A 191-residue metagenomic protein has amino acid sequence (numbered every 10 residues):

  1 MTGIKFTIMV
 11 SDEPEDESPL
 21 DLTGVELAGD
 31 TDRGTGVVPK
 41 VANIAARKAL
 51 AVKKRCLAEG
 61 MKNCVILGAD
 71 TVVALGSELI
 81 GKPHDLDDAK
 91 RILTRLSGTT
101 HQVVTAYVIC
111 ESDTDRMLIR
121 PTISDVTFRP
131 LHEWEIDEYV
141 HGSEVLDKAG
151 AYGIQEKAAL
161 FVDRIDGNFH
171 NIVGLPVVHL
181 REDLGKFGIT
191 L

Functional and structural regions predicted by a protein language model:
M1-V10, K186-T190: N-terminal G-site helix/loop of the GST-like fold
K5, P14-E15, T99, G142: A short linear boundary/processing microfeature
V10-P19: Short, acidic/turn-prone active-site loops that include or flank metal/cofactor- and phosphate-binding residues
T23-L191: Anionic-ligand binding patches
